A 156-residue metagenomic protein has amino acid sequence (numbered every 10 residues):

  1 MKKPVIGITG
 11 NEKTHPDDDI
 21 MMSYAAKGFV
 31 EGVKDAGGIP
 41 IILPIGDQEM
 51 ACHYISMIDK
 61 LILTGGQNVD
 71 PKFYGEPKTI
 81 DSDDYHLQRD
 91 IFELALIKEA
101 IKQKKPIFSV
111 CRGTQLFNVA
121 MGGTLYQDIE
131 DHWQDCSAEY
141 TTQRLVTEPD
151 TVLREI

Functional and structural regions predicted by a protein language model:
M1-V110, V119-M121, Y126, E130-I156: N-terminal beta1-alpha1 cap of cysteine-dependent amidohydrolase-like domains
T114: The feature captures the ABC ATPase H-loop/switch
